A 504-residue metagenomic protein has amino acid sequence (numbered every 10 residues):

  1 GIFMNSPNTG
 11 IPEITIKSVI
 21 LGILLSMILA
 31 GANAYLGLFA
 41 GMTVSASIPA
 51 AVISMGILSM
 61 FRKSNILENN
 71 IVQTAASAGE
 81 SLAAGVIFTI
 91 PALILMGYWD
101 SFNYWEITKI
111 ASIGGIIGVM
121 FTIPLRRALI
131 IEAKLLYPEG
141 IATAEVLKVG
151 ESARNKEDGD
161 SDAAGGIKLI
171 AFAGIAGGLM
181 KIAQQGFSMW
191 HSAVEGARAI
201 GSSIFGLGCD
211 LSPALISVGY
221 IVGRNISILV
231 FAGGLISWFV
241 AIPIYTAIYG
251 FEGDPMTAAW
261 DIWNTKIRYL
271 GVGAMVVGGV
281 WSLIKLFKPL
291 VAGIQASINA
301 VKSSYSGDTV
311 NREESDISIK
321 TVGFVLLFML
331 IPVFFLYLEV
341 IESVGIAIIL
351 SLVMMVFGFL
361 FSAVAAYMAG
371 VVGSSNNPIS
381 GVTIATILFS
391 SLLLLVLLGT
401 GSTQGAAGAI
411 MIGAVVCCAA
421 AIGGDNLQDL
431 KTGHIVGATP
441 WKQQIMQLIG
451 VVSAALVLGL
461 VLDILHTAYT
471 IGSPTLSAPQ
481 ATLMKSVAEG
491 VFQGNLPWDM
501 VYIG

Functional and structural regions predicted by a protein language model:
I2-G504: Alpha-helical multipass membrane-protein architecture
